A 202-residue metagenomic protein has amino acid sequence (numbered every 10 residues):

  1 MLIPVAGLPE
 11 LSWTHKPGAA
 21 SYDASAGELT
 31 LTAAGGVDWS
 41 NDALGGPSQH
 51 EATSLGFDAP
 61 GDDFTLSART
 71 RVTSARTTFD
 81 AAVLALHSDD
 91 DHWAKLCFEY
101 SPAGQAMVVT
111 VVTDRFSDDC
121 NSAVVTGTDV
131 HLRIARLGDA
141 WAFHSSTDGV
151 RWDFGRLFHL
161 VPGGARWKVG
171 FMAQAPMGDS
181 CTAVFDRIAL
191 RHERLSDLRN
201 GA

Functional and structural regions predicted by a protein language model:
M1-A202: Extracellular glycan-recognition regions
